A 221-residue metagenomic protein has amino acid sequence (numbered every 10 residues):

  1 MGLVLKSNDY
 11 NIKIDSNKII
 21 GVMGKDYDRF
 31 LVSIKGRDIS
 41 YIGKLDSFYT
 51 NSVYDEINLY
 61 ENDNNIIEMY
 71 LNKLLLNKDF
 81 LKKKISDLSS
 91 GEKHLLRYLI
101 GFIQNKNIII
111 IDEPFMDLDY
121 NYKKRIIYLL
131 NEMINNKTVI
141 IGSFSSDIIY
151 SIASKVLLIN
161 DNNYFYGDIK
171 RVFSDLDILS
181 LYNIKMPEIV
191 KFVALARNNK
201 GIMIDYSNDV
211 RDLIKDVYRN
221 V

Functional and structural regions predicted by a protein language model:
N17-G36: Glycine-rich P-loop/Walker A and Walker A-like loops and their local beta1-loop-alpha1 context in P-loop NTPases
I42-I66: Q-loop/switch helix immediately C-terminal to the Walker
Y70-D87: Conserved ABC nucleotide-binding domain
G101-F102: ABC ATPase C-loop
E113-P114, N121: Walker B catalytic motif
K137-S143: Conserved H-loop
S145-I152: Conserved H-loop
N162-V190: Conserved beta-strand-loop-alpha-helix hinge in the C-terminal portion of ABC ATPase nucleotide-binding domains
